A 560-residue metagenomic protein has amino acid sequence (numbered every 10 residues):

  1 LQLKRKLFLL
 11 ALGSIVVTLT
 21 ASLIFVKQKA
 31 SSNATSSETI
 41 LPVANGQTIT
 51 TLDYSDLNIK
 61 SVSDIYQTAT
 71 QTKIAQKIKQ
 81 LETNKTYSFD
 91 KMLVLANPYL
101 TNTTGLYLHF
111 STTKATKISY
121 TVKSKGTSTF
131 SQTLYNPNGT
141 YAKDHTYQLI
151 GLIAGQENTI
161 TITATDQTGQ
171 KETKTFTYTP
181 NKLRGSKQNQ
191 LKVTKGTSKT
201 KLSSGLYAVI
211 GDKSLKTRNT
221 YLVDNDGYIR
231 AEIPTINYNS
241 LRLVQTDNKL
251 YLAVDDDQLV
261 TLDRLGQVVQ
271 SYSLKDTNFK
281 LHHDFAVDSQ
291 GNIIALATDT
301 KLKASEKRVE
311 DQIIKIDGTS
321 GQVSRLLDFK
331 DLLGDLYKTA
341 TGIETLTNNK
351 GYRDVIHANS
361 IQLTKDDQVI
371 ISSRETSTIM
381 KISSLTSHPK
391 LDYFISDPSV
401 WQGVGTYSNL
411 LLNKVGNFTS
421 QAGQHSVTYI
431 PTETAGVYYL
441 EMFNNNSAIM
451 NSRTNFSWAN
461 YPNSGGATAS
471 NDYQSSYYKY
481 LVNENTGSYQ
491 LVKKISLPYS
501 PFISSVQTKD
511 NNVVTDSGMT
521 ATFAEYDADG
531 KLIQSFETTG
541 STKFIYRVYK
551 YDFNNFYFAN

Functional and structural regions predicted by a protein language model:
L1-G13: N-terminal Sec-pathway targeting helices
A11-S22: Hydrophobic membrane-insertion alpha-helices, especially the h-region of bacterial N-terminal signal peptides
T20-T39: Sec-dependent signal peptide cleavage junction
A44-V122, K143-T146, I150-N560: Histidine-/acidic-rich catalytic cores in large beta-rich domains
S128-T140: Solvent-exposed serine/threonine-rich low-complexity stretches and specific carbohydrate-binding patches
